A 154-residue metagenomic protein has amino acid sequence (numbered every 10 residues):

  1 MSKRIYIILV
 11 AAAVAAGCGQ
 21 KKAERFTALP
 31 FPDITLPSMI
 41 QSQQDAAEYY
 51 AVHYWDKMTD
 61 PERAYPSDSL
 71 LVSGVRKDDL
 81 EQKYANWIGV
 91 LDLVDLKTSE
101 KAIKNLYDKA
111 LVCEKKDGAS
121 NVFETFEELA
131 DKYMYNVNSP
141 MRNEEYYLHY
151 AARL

Functional and structural regions predicted by a protein language model:
S2-L9: Sec-dependent signal peptide recognition, specifically the positively charged N-region followed immediately by
V14-G17: C-terminal motif of bacterial Sec signal peptides marking the signal peptidase cleavage site
Q20-L154: Oxidative protein folding and maturation machinery
